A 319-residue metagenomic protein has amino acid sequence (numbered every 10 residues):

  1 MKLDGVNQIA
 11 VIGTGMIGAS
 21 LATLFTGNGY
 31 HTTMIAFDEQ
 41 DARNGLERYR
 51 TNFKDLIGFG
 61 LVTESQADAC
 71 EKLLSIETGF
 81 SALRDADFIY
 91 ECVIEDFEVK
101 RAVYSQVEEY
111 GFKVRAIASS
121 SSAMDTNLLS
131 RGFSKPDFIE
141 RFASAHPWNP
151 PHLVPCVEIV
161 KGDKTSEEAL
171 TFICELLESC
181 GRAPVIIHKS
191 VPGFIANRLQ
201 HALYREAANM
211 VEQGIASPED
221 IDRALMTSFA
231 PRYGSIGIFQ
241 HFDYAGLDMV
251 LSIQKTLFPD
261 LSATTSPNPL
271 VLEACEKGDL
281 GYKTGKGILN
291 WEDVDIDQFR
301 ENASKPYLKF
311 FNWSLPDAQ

Functional and structural regions predicted by a protein language model:
M1-D55, F59, S75, Y110: NAD(P)+-binding Rossmann beta1-loop-alpha1 motif at the extreme N-terminus of oxidoreductases
M1-G5, N28-Y30, T171, R182 (+2 more regions): NAD(P)-dependent Rossmann-like dehydrogenase/reductase catalytic/cofactor-binding core
I12, C70, E77, C92 (+3 more regions): Structural motif
S20, P151-V160, S179-C180, V185-Q213 (+2 more regions): Active-site-proximal catalytic alpha-helix in oxidoreductases
D38, T63, S166, A216-D220: Helix N-cap / loop-to-helix initiation motif
Q40, D55-A116, D125: Rossmann-like NAD(P)-binding element
A116-K189, G193, N197: Rossmann-fold dinucleotide-binding core
